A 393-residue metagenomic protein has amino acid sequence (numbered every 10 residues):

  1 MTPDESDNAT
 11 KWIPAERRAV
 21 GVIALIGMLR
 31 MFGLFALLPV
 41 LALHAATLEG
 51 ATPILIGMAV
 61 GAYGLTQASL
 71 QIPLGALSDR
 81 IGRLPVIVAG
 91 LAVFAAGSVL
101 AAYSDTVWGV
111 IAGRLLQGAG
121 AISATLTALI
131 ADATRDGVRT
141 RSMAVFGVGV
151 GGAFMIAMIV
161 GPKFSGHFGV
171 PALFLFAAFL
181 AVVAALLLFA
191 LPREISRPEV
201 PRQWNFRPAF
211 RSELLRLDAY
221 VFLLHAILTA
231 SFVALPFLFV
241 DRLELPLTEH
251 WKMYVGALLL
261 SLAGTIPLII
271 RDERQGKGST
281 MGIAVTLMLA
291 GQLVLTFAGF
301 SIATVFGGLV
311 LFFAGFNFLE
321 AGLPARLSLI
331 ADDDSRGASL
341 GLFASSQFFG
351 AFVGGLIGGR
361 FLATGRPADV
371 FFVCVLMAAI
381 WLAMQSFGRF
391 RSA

Functional and structural regions predicted by a protein language model:
D4-R17, P192-L223: Juxtamembrane intracellular "pre-TM" segments in multi-pass secondary transporters
P39-P53, V233-E249: Short amphipathic helix-loop junctions that connect adjacent transmembrane helices in Major Facilitator Superfamily/SLC
G64-I72, F154-M155, L258-I266, A351-F352: Residue-level signature of mid-helix packing/kink "hotspots" within the transmembrane helices of 12-pass Major
S69-D105: Conserved MFS/SLC helix-loop-helix module at the cytosolic interface between two early adjacent transmembrane helices
Q71-G82, G264-K277, L362: Helix-to-loop junctions at the C-terminal end of transmembrane segments in multipass secondary transporters
P85-V99, S279-V294: Structural signature of the two symmetry-related core transmembrane helices
G113-V150: Cytoplasmic helix-loop-helix junction between adjacent transmembrane helices in 12-TM secondary transporters
F179-R197, M384-G388: C-terminal membrane-cytosol helix-exit motif in multi-pass small-molecule transporters
